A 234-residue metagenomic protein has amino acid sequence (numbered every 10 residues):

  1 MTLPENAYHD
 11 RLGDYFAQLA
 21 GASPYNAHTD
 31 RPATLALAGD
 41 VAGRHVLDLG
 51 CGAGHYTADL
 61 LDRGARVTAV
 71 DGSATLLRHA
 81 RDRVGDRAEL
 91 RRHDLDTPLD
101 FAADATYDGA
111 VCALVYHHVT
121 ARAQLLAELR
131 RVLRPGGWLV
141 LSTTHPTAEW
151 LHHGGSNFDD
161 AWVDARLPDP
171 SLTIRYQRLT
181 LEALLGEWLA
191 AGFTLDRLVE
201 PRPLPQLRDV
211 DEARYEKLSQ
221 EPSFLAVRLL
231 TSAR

Functional and structural regions predicted by a protein language model:
M1-A42, H55, D59, L76-H79: Conserved class I S-adenosyl-L-methionine
L47, A53-P98: Class I SAM-dependent methyltransferase SAM/SAH-binding core
L99-A110: A short acidic, Gly/Pro-enriched loop at the edge of an enzyme's catalytic core that lines a small-molecule cofactor
G109-R122: A short SAM/SAH-binding and catalytic strip from SAM-dependent methyltransferases
A123-W138: A short glycine-rich, Lys/Arg-flanked "PGG" loop and its adjoining helix->strand segment in the class I
W138-R166: Conserved class I S-adenosyl-L-methionine
R175-L198: Short alpha-helix
A191-R234: C-terminal lobe and adjacent flexible extensions of AdoMet/dcAdoMet transferase-like proteins
